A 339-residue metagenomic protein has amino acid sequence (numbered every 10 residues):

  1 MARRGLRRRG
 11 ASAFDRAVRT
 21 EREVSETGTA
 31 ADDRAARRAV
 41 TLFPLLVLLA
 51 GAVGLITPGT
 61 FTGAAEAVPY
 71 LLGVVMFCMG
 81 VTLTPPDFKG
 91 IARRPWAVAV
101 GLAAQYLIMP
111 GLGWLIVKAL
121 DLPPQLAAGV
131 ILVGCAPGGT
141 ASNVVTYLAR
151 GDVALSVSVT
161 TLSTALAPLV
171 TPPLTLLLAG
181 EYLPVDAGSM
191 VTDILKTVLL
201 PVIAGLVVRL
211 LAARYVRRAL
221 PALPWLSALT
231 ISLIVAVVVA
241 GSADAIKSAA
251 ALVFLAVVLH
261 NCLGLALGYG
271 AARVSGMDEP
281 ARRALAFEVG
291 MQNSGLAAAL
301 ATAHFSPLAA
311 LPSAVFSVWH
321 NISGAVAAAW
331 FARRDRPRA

Functional and structural regions predicted by a protein language model:
A2-A339: Alpha-helical transmembrane segments of multi-pass small-molecule/ion transporters
